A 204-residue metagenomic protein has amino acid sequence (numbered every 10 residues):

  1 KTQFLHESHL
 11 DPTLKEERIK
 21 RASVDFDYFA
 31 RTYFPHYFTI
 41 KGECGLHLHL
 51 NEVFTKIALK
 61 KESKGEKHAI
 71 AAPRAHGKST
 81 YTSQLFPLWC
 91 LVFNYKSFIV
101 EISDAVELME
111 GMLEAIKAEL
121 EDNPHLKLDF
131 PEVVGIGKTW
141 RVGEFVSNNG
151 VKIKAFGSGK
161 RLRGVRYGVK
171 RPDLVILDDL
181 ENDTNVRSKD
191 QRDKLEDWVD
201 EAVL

Functional and structural regions predicted by a protein language model:
K1-E66: N-terminal accessory segments
G42-H47, K78-S79, S83, L195: Phosphate/oxyanion-binding active-site loops and adjacent basic polyanion-contact surfaces
N51-T55, T80-V92, D178: Contiguous, well-ordered alpha-helical segments that form the cores/surfaces of helical PPI scaffolds
S63-P87: Walker A/P-loop
K67-A69, F98-V100, K152, L174: Residue-level preference for the first positions of well-ordered beta-strands
F86-S103, E107: Glycine-rich phosphate-binding loop of nucleotide-binding enzymes
I102-G159: Conserved nucleotide-state-sensing and coupling region of NTP-binding domains
V142-A202: Conserved RecA-like ASCE ATPase "motif II neighborhood" in helicase/translocase motors
